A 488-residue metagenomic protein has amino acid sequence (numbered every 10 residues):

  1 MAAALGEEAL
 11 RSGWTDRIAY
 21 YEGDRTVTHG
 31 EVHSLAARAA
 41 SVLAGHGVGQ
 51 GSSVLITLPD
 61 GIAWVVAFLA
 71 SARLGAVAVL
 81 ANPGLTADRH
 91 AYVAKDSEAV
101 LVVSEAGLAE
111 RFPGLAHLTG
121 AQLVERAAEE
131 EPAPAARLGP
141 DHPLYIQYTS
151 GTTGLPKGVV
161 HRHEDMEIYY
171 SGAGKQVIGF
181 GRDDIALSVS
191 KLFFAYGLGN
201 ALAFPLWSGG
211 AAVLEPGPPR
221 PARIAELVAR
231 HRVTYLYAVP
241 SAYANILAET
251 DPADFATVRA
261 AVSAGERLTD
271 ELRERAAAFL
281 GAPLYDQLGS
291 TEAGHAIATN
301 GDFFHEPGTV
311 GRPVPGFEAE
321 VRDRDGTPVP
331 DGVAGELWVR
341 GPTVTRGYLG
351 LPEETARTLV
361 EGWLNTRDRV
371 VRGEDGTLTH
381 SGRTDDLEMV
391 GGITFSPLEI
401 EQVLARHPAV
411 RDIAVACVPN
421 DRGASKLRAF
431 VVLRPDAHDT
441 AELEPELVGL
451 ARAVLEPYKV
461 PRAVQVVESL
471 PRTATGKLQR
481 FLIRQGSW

Functional and structural regions predicted by a protein language model:
G6, D16-G61, V65-L69, T86-A91: Conserved AMP-binding/adenylate-forming core of the ANL superfamily
D16, E130-Y148, L155, G179-I185 (+1 more regions): Conserved pre-ATP/AMP-binding loop-to-beta segment of ANL
H33-S41, P140, Y145, V159-G181 (+4 more regions): Conserved structural elements of the adenylate-forming
V102, L236, G289, G341 (+5 more regions): AMP-binding/adenylate-forming catalytic core of the ANL superfamily
G107-D141, S150, L155-P156, T250: ANL superfamily adenylate-forming
E167-I185, F193-T234, E249: Conserved AMP-binding/adenylation subdomain of ANL enzymes
V233-A238, L247-E306, E318: Gly/Ser/Thr-rich phosphate-binding loop
R312-G316, T327-T358, I393-F395: Conserved ATP/PPi-binding loop(s) of AMP-dependent carboxylate-activating enzymes
